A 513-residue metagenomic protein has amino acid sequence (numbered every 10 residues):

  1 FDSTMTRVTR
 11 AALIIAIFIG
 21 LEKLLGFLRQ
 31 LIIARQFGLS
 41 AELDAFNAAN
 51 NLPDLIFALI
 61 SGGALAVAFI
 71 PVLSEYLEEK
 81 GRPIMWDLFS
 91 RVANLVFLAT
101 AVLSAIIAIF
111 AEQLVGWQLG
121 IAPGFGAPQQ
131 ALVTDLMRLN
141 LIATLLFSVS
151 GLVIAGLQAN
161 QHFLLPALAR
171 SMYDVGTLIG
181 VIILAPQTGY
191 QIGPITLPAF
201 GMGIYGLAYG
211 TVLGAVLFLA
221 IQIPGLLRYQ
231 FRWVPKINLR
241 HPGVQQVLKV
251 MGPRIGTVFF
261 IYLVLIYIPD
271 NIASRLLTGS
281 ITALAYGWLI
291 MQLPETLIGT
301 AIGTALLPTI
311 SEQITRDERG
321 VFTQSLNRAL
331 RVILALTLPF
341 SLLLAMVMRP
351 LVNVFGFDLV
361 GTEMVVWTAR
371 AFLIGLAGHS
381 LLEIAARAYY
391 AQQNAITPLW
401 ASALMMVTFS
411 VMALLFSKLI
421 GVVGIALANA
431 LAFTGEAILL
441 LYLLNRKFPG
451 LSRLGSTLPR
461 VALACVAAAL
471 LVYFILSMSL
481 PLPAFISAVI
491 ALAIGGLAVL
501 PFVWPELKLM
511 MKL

Functional and structural regions predicted by a protein language model:
F1-L513: Membrane-embedded alpha-helical bundles of multi-pass transporters/translocases, especially carrier/permease families
